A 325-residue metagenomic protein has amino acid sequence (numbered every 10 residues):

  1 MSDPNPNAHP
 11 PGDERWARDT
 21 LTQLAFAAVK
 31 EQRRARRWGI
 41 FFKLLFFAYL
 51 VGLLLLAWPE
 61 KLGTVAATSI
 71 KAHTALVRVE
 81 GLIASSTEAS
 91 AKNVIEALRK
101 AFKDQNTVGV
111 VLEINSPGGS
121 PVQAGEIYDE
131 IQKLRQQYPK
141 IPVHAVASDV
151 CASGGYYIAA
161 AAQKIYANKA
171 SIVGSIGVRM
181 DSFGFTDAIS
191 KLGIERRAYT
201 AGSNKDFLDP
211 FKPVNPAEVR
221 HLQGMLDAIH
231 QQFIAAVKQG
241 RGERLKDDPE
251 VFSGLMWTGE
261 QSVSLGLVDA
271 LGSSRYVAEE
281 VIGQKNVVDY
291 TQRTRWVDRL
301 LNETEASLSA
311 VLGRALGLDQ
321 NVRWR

Functional and structural regions predicted by a protein language model:
M1-A145, D149-Y156, A160-N168, R179-R325: N-terminal organellar transit peptides
S175: Extracytoplasmic ligand-binding site segments that recognize negatively charged/polar headgroups
